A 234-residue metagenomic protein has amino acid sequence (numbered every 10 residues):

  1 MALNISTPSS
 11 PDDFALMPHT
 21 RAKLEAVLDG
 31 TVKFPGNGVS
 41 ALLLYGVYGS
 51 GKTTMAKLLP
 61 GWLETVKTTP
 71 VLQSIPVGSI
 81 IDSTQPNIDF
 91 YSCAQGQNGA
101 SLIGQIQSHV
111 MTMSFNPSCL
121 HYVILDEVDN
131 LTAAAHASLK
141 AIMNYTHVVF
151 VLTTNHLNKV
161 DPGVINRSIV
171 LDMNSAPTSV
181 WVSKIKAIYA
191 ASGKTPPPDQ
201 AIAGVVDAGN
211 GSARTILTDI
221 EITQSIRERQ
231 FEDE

Functional and structural regions predicted by a protein language model:
M1-V47, Q107-N116: Pre-Walker A (pre-P-loop) alpha-helix and adjacent loop at the N terminus of AAA/AAA+ ATPase modules, a conserved
H19-A22, S83-L120: Short glycine-rich substrate-engagement loop in P-loop NTPases that contacts/grips substrate
K33, G38-I88, K140: Walker A/P-loop
V39-S40, S83-I88, C119-L120, Y145-V148 (+2 more regions): Short glycine-/polar-rich loops that comprise or flank the Walker A/P-loop and associated switch/sensor motifs
Y48, S92-C93, I169-V182: Conserved AAA+ ATPase "SRH/arginine-finger" region at the nucleotide-binding site
P60-G61, Q107-H109, N166-L171, V180-K194 (+1 more regions): Conserved AAA+ ATPase "sensor/coupling" helix adjacent to the nucleotide-binding pocket
Q107-F115, L120, I124-N166: Conserved catalytic/switch belt of AAA+ P-loop NTPases
A203-A208, R214-E228: C-terminal helical "lid" of AAA+/P-loop NTPase domains
